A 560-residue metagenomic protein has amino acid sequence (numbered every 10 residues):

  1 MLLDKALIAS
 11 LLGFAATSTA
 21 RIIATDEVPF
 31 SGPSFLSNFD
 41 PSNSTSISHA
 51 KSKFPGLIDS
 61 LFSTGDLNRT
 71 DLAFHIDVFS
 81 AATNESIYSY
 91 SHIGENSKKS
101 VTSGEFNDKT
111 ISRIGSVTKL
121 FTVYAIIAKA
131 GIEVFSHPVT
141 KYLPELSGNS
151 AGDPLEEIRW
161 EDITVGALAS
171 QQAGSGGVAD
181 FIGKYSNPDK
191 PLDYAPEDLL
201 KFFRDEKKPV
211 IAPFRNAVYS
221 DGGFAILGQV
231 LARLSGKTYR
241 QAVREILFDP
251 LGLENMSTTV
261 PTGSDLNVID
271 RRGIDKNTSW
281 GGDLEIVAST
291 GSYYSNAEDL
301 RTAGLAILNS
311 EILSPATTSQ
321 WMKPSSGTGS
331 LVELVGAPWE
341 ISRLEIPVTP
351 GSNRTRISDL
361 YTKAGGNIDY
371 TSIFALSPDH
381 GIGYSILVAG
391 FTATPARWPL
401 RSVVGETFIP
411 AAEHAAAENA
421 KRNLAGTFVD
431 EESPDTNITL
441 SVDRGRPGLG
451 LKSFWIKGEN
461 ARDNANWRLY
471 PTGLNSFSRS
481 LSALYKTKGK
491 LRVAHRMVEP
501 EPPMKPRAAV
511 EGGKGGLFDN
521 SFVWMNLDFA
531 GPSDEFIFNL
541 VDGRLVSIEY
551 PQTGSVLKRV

Functional and structural regions predicted by a protein language model:
M1-R21: Fungal secretory targeting signals
R21-E95, K109, G282-V560: Catalytic loop of the DD-peptidase/beta-lactamase superfamily, centered on the K-T-G motif and neighboring
I47-K51, L67-R69, I111-K119, I132 (+10 more regions): Solvent-exposed, acidic/flexible segments
A50, S86-Y90, E95-V101, T140-K141 (+4 more regions): Short, charged, amphipathic alpha-helices and their helix-cap/turn boundaries
N84, R113-P138, L168, F203-D205 (+4 more regions): Alpha-helical scaffold elements that line and support the substrate/ligand-binding pocket of soluble hydrolases
G104, R113-V117, K129-D180, R233-D270: Active-site helix/loop module of the DD-peptidase/beta-lactamase fold, centered on the serine-lysine SxxK catalytic
L155, P213-N216, V287-G291: Active-site rim elements
K207-P209, W280-E285: Acidic/His metal-coordination segments adjacent to aromatic residues that form catalytic metal sites in metalloenzymes
